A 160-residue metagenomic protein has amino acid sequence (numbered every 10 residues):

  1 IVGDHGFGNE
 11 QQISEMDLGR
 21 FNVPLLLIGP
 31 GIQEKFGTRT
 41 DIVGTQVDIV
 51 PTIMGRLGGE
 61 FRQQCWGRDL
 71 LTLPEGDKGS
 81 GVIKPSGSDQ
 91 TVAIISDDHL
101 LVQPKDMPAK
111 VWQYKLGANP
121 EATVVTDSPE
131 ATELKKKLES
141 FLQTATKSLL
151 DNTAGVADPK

Functional and structural regions predicted by a protein language model:
I1-K160: Solvent-exposed soluble domains appended to multi-pass membrane proteins
